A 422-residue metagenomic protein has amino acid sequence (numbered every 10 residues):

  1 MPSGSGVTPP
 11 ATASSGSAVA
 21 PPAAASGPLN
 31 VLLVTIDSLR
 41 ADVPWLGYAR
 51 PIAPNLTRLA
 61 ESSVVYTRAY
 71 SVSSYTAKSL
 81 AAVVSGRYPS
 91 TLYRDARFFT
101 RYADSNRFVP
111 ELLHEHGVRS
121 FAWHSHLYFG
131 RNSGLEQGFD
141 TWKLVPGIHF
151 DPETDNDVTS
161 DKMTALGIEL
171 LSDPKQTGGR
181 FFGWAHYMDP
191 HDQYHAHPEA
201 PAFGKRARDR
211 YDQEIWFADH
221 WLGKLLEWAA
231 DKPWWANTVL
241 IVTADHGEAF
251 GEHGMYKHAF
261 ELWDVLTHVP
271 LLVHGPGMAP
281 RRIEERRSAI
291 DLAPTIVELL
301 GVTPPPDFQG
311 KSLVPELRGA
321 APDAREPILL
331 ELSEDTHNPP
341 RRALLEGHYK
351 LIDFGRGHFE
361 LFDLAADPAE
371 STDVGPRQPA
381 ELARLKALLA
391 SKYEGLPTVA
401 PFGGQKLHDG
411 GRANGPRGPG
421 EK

Functional and structural regions predicted by a protein language model:
M1-K422: Catalytic domains that recognize anionic headgroups
